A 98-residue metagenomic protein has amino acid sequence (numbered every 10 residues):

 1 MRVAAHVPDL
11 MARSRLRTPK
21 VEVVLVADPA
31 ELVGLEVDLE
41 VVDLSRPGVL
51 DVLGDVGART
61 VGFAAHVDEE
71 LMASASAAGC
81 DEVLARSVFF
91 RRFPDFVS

Functional and structural regions predicted by a protein language model:
M1-P29: Short, charged N-terminal beta->alpha structural module
L10, P29, S45, A65-V67 (+1 more regions): Short, ordered loop/turn segments at secondary-structure junctions
D28-L32, G48-V49, E70-L71, R92: Short acidic active-site motifs
V33-V41, A58: Short acidic/histidine-rich motifs immediately flanking catalytic phosphotransfer sites in two-component signaling
D43-A78: Mid-chain, well-packed structural core segment of small domains
G79-R91: Output/docking surface of receiver
D95-S98: Receiver (REC) domain switch/output surface
